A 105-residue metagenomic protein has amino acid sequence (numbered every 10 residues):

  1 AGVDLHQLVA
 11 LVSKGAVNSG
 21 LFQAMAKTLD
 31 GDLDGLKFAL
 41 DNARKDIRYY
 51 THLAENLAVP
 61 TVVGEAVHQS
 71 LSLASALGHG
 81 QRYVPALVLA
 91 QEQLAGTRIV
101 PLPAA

Functional and structural regions predicted by a protein language model:
A1-L94: Helical "substrate-binding/catalytic lid" subdomain of Rossmann-like NAD(P)-dependent dehydrogenases/reductases
T97, P101-A105: ATP-dependent carboxylate/acyl-activation modules
